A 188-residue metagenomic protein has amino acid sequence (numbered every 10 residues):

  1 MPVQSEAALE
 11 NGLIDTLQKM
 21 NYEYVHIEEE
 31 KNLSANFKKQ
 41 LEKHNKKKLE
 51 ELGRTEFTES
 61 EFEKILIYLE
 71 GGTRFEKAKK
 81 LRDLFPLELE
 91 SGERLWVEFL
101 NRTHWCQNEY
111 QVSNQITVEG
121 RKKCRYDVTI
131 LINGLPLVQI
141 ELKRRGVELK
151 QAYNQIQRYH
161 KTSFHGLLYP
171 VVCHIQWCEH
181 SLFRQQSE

Functional and structural regions predicted by a protein language model:
M1-E188: An alpha-helical interface "stripe"
